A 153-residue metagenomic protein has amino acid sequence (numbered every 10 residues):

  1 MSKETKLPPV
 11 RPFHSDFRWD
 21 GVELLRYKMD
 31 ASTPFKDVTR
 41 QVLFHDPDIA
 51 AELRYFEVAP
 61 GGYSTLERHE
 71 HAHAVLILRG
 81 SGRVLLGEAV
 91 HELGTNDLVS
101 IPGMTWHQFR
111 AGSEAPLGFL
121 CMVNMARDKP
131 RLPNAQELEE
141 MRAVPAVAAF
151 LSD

Functional and structural regions predicted by a protein language model:
M1-A50, N134-D153: A short, N-terminal "cap"/entry segment at the start of jelly-roll beta-barrel domains of the cupin/DSBH fold
D37-V38, L53-H69, G103: Conserved short histidine dyad/triad with adjacent acidic residue
Y55, S100, A115-L132: A short hydrophobic beta-strand segment most commonly corresponding to one strand of the jelly-roll/cupin
Y55-A59, R68-V84, M122-M125: Short, conserved beta-strand element in jelly-roll/cupin
G62, E70-H71, A89, T105-W106 (+1 more regions): A generic "binding-loop/recognition-motif" signal
S64-L66, V84-L85, I101, H107-S113: Short beta-strand His + acidic residue motifs that chelate non-heme Fe in jelly-roll/DSBH and cupin folds
E88-M104: Short acidic-glycine-tyrosine-enriched beta hairpin
